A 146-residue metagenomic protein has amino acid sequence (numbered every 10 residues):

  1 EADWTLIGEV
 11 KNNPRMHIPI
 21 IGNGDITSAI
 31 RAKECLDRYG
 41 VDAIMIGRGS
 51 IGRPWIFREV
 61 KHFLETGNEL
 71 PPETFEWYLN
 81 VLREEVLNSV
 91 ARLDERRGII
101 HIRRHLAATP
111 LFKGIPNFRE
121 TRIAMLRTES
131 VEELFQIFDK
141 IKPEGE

Functional and structural regions predicted by a protein language model:
T5-G22, I26-E146: Alpha/beta catalytic cores of nucleotide-metabolism and tRNA/nucleoside-modifying enzymes
